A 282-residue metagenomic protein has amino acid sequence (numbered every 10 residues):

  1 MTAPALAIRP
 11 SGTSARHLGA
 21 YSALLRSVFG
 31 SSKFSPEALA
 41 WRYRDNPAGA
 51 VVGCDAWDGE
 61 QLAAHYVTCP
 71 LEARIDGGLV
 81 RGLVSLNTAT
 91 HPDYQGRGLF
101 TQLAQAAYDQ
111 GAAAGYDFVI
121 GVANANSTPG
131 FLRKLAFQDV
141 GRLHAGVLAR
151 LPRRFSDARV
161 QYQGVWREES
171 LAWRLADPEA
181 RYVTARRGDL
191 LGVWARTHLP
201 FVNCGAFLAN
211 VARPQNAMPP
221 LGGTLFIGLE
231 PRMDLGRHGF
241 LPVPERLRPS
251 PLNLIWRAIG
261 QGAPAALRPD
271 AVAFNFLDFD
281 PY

Functional and structural regions predicted by a protein language model:
A5-Y21: A short beta-loop-alpha structural element at the N-terminal edge of CoA-dependent acyl/N-acetyltransferase catalytic
L6, Y21, F34-P47, W57 (+2 more regions): Amide-forming acyltransferase catalytic core, primarily the GNAT-like/NAT-type and related acyltransferase folds
Y21-L25, A104: Hydrophobic alpha-helical core bundles mediating ligand binding, dimerization, or RNAP-core interactions
V28, S32-A40, V51-G53, V67: N-terminal, Lys/Arg-enriched amphipathic/low-complexity engagement segments that precede the first folded domain
Y43, P70-D76, Y108: Catalytic micro-motifs at enzyme active sites that drive phosphoryl/nucleotidyl and oxygen chemistry
G53-D55, Q61-P70, G82-V84, A89 (+1 more regions): Conserved beta-strand in the GNAT
T90, Q95-D109, V211-G222: Conserved acetyl-CoA-binding loop-helix of GNAT-fold acetyltransferases
V119-R159, A195-Y282: Active-site/acyl-donor-binding loops of N-acyltransferases
